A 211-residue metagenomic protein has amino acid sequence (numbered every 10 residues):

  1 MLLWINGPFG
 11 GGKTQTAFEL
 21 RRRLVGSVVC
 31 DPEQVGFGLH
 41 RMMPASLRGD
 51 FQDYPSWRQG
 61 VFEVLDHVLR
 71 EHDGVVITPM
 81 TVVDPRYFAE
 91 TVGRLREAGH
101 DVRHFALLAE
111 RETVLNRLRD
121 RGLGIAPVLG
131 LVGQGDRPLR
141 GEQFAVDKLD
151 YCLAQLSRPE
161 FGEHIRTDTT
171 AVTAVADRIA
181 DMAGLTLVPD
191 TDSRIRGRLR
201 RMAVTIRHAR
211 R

Functional and structural regions predicted by a protein language model:
I5: Hydrophobic anchor at the beta1->P-loop junction of P-loop NTPases
P8-F9: The conserved Walker
G12: Conserved glycine(s) of the Walker
Q15-D66: Conserved substrate/cofactor phosphate-moiety recognition/catalytic segment in nucleotide-dependent phosphotransferases
Q34-G36, V82-D84, A109-T113, A171: Conserved nucleotide-binding/hydrolysis micro-motifs of P-loop NTPases
D53-L108: Glycine-rich phosphate-binding loop used to anchor ATP phosphates in small-molecule kinases, encompassing both
R96-R121, I165: Conserved phosphate-donor/acceptor-positioning beta-strand/loop module used by diverse small-molecule
L123-R178, R194-R207: Small-molecule kinase domains that catalyze NTP-dependent phosphoryl transfer to phosphate-bearing small molecules
